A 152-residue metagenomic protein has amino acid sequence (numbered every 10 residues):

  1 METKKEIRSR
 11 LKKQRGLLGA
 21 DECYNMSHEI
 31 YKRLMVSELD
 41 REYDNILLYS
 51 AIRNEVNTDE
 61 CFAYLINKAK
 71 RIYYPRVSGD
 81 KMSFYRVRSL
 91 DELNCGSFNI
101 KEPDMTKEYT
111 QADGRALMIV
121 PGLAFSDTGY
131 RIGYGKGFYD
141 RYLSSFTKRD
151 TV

Functional and structural regions predicted by a protein language model:
M1-D113: N-terminal active-site beta-alpha-beta segment that forms phosphate/nucleotide-binding and substrate-recognition loops
S83-V152: Conserved phosphate- and dinucleotide-binding cores of soluble alpha/beta proteins, encompassing both enzyme active
